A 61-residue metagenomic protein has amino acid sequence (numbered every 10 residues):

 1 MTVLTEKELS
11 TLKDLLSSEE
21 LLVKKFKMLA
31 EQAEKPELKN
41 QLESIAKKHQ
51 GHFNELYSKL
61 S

Functional and structural regions predicted by a protein language model:
M1-S61: His/Met- and acidic-residue-enriched segments that coordinate or traffic transition-metal cofactors and support
